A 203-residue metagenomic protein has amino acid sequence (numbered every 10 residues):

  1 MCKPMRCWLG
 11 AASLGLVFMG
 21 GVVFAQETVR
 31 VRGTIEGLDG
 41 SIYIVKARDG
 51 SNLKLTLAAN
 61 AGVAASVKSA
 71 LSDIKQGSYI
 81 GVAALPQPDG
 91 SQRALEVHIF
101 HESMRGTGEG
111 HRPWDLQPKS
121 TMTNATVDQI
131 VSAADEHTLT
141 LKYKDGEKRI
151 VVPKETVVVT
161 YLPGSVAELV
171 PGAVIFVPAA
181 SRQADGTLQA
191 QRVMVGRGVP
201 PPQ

Functional and structural regions predicted by a protein language model:
M1-A12: Bacterial N-terminal signal peptides that target proteins for export
C2, G20-Q203: Short, flexible, surface-exposed loop segments at domain boundaries
G10-G21: Bacterial N-terminal signal peptides
